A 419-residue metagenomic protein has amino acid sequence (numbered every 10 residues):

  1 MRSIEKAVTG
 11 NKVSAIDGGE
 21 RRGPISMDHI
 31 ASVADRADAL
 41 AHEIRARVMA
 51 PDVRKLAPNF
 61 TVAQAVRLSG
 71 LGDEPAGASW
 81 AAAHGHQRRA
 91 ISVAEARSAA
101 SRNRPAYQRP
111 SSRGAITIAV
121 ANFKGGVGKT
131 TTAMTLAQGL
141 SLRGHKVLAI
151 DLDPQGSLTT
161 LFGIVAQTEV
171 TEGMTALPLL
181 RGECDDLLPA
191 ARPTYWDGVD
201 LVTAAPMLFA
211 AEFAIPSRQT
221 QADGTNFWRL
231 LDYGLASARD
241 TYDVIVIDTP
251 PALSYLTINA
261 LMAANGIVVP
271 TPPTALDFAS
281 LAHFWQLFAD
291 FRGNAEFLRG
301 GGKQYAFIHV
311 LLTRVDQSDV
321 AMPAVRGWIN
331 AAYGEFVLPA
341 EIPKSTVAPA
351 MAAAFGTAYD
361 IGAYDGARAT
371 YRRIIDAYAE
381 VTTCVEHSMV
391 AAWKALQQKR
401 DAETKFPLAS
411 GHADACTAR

Functional and structural regions predicted by a protein language model:
M1-A63, E74-S79, A83-R419: P-loop NTP-binding core
V66: The alpha-helix within a helix-turn-helix
S69-G70: Core residues of bacterial helix-turn-helix
